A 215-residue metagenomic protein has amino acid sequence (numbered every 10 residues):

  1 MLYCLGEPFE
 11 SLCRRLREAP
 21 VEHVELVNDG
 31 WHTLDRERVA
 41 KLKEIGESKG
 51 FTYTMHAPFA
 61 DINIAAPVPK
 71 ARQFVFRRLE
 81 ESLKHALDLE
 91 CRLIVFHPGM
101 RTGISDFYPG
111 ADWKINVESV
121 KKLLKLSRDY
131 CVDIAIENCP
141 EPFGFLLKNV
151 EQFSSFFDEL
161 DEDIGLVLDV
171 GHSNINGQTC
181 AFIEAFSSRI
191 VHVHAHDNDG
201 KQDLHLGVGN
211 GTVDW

Functional and structural regions predicted by a protein language model:
M1-L5, V27-W31, P58-A60, G99-R101 (+3 more regions): Active-site beta-loop-alpha junctions enriched in small/polar residues
M1-L87: N-terminal pre-domain/capping segments
Y3, T33, Q73, W113-K114 (+2 more regions): Residue-level marker of alpha-helix boundaries and capping positions
G6-E10, R36-A40, P69, E80 (+4 more regions): Structural motif corresponding to alpha-helix initiation and N-cap regions
H23-V24, K122-T212: Acidic/histidine-rich catalytic cores of soluble enzymes
F51-H56, V95-H97, S188-N198: Non-cysteine beta-strand/loop elements that form the S-adenosyl-L-methionine
D61-A66, T102-F107, P142-F143, G200-L206: A short acidic, helix-capping loop that chelates divalent metal ions and anchors anionic groups
P69-G165: Active-site acidic/histidine proton-transfer and metal-coordination neighborhood in alpha/beta enzyme cores
